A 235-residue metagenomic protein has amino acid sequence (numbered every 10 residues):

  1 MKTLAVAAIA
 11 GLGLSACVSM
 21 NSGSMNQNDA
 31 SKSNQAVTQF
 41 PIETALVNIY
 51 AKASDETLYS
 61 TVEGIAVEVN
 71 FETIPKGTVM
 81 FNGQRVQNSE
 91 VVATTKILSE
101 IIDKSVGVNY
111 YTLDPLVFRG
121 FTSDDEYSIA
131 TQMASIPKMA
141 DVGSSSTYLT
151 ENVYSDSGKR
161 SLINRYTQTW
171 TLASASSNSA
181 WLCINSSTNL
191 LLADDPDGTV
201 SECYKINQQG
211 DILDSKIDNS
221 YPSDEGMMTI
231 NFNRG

Functional and structural regions predicted by a protein language model:
M1-A7: Sec-dependent signal peptide recognition, specifically the positively charged N-region followed immediately by
G13-A16: C-terminal motif of bacterial Sec signal peptides marking the signal peptidase cleavage site
V18-E43, E126-L149: N-terminal trafficking/processing presequences and adjacent post-cleavage segments of proteins routed to secretion
M20-I101, S155-G235: Acidic, serine/threonine-rich low-complexity disordered tracts
V79-N82, T112-G120, P137-V142, I212-D214: Short, surface-exposed linear segments at secondary-structure transitions and domain or protein termini
L98-T131: An acidic-aromatic
D124-N178: Solvent-exposed helix/loop surface patches that form functional interfaces
